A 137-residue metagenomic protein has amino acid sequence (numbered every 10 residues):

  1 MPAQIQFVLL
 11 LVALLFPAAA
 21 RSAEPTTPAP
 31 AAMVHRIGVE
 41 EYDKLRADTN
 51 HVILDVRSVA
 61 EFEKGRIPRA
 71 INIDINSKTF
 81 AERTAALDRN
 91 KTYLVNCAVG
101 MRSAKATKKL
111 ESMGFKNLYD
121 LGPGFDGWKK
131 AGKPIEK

Functional and structural regions predicted by a protein language model:
P2-V8, F16-H51, A60-T92, M101-K137: Rhodanese-like catalytic fold shared by cysteine-dependent sulfurtransferases and DSP/PTP-type phosphatases
I53-D55: Structural scaffold elements adjacent to functional motifs in cytosolic proteins
V95-N96: Short, surface-exposed ligand- or partner-binding patches at beta-edge/loop junctions that are enriched in aromatics
